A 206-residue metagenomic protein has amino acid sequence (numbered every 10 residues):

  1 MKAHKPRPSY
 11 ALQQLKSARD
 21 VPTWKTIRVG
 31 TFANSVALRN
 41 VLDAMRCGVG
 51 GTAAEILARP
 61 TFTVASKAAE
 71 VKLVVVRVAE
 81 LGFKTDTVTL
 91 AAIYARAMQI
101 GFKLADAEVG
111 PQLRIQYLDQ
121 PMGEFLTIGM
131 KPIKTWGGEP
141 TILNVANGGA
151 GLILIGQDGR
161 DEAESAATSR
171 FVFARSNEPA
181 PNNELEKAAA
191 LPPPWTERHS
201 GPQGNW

Functional and structural regions predicted by a protein language model:
M1-W206: A binding-site-centric feature that preferentially detects glycan-recognition modules on secreted/surface proteins
